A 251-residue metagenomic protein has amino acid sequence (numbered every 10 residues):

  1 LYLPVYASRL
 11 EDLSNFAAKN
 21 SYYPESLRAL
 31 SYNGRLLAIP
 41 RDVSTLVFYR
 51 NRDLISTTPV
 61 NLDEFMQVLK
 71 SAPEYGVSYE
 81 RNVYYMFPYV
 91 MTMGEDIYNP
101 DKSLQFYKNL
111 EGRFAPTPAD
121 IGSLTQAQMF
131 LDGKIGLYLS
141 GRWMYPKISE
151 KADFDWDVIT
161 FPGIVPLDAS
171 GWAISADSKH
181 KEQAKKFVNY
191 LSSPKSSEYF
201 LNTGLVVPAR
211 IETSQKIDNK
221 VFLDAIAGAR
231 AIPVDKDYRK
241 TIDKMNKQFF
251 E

Functional and structural regions predicted by a protein language model:
L1, P73-Y75, L131-S140, F154: Alpha-to-beta junction loops
Y2-V47, M66, I159, K216 (+1 more regions): Hinge/lid segment of periplasmic solute-binding proteins
N33, L37-L46, E64-Q105: Extracytoplasmic/periplasmic solute-binding protein
D53-V60, D96, G112-R113, D177-A184: Short helix-loop capping/hinge motifs at secondary-structure junctions, enriched in acidic/polar residues
L62-E64, P116-L131: Short helix-initiation/N-cap motifs at beta->coil->alpha
D96-G122, W143, S149: Glycine-centered hinge/linker elements that transmit conformational signals in sensory and ligand-binding systems
G112, L137-S140, S149-V207: Extracytoplasmic/periplasmic substrate-recognition and gating elements
A119, L201-E251: C-terminal capping/gating helix-and-loop segments adjacent to ligand/active sites or protein-protein/ligand interfaces
